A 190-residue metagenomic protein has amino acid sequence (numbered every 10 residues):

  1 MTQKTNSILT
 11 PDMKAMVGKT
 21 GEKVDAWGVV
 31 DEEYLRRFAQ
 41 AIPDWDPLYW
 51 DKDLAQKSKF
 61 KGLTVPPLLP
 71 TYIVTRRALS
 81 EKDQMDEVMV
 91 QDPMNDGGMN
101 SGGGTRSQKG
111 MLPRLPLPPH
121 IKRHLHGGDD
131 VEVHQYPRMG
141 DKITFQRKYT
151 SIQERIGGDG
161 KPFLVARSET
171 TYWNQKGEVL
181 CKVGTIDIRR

Functional and structural regions predicted by a protein language model:
M1-K23, L125-R190: HotDog/MaoC-like acyl-thioester-processing domains
T2-G128: Hot-dog-fold acyl-thioester-processing enzymes
